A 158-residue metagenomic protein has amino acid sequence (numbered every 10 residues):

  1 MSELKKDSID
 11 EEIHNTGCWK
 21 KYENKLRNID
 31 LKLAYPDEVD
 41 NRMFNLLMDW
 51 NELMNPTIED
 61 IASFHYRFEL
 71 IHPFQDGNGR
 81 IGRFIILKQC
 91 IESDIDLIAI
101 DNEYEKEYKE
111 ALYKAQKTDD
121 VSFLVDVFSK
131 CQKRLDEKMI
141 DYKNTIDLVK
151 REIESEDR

Functional and structural regions predicted by a protein language model:
M1-D76, R80-R158: FIC/Doc superfamily catalytic core
